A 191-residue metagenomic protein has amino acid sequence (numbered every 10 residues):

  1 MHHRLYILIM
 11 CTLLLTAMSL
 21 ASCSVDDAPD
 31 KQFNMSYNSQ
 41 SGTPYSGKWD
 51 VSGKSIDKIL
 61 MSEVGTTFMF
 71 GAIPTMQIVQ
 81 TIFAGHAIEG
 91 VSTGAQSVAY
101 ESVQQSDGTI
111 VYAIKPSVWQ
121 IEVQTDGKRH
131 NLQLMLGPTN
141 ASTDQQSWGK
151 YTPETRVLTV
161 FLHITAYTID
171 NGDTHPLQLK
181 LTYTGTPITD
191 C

Functional and structural regions predicted by a protein language model:
M1-Y6, T16-S46, T189-C191: Bacterial Sec-dependent N-terminal signal peptides
I9-C11: Gram-negative bacterial Sec-dependent N-terminal signal peptides
P44-I82: Short, solvent-exposed loop/hinge segments that bridge or flank secondary-structure elements
G47-G53, T75, P116-I121, T159-T168: Generic short beta-strand segments
S52-D57, Q77-V91, H163-L177: Short, cysteine-centered beta-strand-loop-beta hairpins and adjacent loop/turn segments enriched in charged/polar
M69-Q146: Predominantly extracellular/secreted and cell-surface proteins with exposed, flexible low-complexity segments
D144-T155: Exposed beta-sheet edge/beta-hairpin loop segments within beta-rich domains
P153-C191: Edge beta-strand at a domain terminus
